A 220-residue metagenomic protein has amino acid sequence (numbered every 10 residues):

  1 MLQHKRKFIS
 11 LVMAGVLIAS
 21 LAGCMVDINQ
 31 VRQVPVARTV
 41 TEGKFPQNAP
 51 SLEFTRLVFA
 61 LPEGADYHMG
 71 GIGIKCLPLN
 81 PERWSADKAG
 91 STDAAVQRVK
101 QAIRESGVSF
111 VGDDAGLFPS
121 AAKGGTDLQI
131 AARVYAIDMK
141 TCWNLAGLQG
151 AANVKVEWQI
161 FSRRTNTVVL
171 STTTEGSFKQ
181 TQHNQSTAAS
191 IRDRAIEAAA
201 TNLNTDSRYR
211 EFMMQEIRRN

Functional and structural regions predicted by a protein language model:
M1-C24: Sec-dependent bacterial lipoprotein signal peptides
C24-N48, E105, L148, R163-N220: C-terminal/domain-edge helix-coil "capping" segments
C24-Q101, Y209-N220: A structural "domain/chain start" motif
M25-V36, D113-V168: Surface-exposed short loop/turn segments
T55-L61, R133-K140, E175-S177: Generic short beta-strand segments
R83-A95, G150-A152, H183-A195: Extracytoplasmic/periplasmic, Sec-exported soluble proteins
F110-L117, F212-Q215: Surface-exposed patches in mature extracellular/periplasmic domains of secreted proteins
